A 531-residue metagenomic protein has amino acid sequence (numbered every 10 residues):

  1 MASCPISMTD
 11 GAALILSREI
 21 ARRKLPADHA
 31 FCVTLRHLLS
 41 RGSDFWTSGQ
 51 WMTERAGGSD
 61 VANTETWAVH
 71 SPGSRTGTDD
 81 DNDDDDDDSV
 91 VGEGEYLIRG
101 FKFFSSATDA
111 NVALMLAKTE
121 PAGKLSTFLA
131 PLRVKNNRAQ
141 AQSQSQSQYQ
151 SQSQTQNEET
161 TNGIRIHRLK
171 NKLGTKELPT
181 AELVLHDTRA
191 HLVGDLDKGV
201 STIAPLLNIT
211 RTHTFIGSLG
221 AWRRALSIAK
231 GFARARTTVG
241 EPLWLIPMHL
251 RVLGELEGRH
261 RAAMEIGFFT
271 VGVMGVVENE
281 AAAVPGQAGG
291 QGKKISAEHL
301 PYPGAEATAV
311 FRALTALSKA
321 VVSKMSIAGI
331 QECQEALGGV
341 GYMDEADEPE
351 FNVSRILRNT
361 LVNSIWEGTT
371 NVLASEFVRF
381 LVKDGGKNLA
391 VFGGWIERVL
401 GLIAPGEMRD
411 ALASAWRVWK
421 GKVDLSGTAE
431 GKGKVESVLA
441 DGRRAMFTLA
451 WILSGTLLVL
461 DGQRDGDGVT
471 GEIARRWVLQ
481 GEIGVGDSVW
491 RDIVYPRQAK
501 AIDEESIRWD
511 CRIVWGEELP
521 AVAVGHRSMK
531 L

Functional and structural regions predicted by a protein language model:
M1-R41, S106-A107, M264, W366 (+1 more regions): Internal helix-loop-helix
V33-E120, K434-R444: Glycine-rich, Trp-frequent "lid" loop and neighboring beta-strands that shape and gate the flavin cofactor pocket
E93-T161: A short core secondary-structure module
E158-E159, H167, K172, P179-T210 (+2 more regions): A glycine-rich, basic-preceded beta-loop-alpha segment at the flavin cofactor/substrate interface of flavin-utilizing
R261-K319, E430-L439: C-terminal helix-coil-helix/basic helical segment that borders enzyme active sites and/or dimer interfaces and provides
A262-F268, S326-G329, T369-F377, F447-D467: Extended, well-ordered alpha-helical segments in internal regulatory regions
Y302-W395, D487-K500, E504-H526: Alpha-helix capping/hinge segments and adjacent helical runs
D384, R398-L531: C-terminal amphipathic alpha-helical interaction region
